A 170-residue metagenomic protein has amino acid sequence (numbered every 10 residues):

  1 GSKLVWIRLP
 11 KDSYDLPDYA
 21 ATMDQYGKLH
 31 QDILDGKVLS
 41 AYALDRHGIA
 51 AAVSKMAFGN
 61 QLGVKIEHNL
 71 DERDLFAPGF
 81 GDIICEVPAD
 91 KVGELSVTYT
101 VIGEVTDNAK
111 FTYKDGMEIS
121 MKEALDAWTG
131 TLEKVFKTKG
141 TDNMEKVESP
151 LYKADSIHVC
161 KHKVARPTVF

Functional and structural regions predicted by a protein language model:
S2-G79, A89-T168: Intein/HINT protein-splicing elements and their conserved insertion hotspots or analogous self-processing inserts
I84-P88: Short hydrophobic/aromatic beta-strand micro-patches that form the beta-sheet surface supporting nucleotide- or nucleic
